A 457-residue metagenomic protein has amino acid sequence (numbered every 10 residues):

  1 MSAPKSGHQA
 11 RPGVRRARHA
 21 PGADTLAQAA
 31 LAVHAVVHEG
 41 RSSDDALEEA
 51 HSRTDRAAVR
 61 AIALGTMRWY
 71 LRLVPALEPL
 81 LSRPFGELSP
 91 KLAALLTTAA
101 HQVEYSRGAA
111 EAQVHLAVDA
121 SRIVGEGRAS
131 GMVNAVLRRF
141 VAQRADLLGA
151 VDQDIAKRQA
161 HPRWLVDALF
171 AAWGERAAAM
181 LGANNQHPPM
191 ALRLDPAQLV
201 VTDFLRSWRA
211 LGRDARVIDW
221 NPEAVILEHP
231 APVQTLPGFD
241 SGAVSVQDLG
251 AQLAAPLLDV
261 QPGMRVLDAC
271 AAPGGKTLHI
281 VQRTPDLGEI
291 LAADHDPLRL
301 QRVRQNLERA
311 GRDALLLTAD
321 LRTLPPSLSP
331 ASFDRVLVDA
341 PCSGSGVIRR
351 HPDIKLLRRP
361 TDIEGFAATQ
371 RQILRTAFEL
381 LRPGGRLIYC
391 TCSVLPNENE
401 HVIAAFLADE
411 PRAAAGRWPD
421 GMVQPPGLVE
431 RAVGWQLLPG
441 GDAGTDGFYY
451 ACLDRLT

Functional and structural regions predicted by a protein language model:
M1-T457: S-adenosylmethionine
